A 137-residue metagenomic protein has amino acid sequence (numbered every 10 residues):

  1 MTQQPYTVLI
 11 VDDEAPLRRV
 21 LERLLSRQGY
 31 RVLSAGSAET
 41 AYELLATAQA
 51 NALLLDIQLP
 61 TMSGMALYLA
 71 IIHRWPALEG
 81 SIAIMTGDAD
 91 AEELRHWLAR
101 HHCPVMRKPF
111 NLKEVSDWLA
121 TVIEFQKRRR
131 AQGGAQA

Functional and structural regions predicted by a protein language model:
M1-L9, A15, H73, N111-A137: Non-catalytic signal-transmission and effector/linker regions of two-component phosphorelay proteins
R18, P60, D90: The feature encodes the CheY-like receiver
R19-R27: Charged docking surfaces used in two-component/phosphorelay signaling
S34, L59-M62: Residue-level signal for the "D+5" position in two-component response regulator receiver
S34-A52: Acidic, metal-coordinating helix/loop segments flanking the phosphotransfer/catalytic sites of two-component signaling
S37, S63-L67: Acidic catalytic/metal-coordinating carboxylates
D56: Active-site residues of response regulator receiver
M85-T86: Hydrophobic/aromatic residues positioned on beta-strands within the core alpha/beta folds
